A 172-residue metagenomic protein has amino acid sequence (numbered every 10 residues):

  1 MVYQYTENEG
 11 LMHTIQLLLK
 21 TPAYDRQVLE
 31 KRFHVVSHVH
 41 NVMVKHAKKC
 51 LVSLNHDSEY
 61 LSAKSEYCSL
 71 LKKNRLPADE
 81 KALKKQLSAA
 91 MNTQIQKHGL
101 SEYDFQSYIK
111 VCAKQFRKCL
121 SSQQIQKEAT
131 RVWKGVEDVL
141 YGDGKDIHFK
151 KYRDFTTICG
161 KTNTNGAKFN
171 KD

Functional and structural regions predicted by a protein language model:
M1-D172: Nucleic-acid substrate recognition interfaces
